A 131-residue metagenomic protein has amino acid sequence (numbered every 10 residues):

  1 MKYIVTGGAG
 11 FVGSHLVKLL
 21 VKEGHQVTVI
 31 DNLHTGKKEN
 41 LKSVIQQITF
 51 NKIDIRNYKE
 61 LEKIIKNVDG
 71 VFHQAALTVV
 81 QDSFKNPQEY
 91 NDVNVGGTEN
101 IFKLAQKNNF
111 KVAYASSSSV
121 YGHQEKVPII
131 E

Functional and structural regions predicted by a protein language model:
M1-E131: N-terminal Rossmann-like NAD(P)+-binding domain of SDR-like oxidoreductases, especially those catalyzing
